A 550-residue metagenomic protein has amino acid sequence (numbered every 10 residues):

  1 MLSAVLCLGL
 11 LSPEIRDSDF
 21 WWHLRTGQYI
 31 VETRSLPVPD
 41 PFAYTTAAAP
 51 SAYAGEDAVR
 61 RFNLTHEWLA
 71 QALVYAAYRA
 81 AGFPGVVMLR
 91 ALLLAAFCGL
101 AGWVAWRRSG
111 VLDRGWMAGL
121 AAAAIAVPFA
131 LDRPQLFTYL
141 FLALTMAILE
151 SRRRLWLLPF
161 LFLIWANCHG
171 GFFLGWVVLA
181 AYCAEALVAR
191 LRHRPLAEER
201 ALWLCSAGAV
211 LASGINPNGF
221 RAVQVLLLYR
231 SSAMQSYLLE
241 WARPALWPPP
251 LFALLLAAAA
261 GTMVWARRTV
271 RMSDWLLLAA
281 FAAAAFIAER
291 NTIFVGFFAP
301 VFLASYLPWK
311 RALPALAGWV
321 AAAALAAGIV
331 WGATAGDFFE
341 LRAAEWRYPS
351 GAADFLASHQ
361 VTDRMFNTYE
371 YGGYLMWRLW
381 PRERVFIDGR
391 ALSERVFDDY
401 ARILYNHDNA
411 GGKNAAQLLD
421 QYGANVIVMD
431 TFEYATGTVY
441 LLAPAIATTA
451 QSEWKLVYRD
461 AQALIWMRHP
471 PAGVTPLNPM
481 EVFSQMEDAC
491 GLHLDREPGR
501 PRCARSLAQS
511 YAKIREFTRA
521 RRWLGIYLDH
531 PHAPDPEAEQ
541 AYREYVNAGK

Functional and structural regions predicted by a protein language model:
C7, A122-A126, A143-I148, W156-G170 (+3 more regions): Membrane-interface alpha helices of multi-pass inner-membrane proteins
V31, F173-R268, G296: Transmembrane catalytic cores of multi-pass membrane glycosyltransferases and polysaccharide-assembly enzymes
T45-P84, M88: Short hydrophobic/aromatic helix or loop-helix immediately within or flanking a transmembrane segment in polytopic
M88-S109: Transmembrane-helix motifs of polytopic, lipid-linked glycan transferases
F129-F137: Short acidic/glycine- and proline-prone juxtamembrane loop motifs at membrane-interface regions of multi-pass membrane
A143-W156, A259-T269: Membrane-interface transmembrane helices that cradle and orient dolichyl/undecaprenyl
S206-V210, V301-G332: Signature aromatic-anchored transmembrane alpha helix within multi-pass, membrane-resident enzymes that catalyze glycan
D337-A343, R347-E370, W380, R384 (+1 more regions): C-terminal luminal/periplasmic domains and tails of membrane-associated envelope-modifying transferases
